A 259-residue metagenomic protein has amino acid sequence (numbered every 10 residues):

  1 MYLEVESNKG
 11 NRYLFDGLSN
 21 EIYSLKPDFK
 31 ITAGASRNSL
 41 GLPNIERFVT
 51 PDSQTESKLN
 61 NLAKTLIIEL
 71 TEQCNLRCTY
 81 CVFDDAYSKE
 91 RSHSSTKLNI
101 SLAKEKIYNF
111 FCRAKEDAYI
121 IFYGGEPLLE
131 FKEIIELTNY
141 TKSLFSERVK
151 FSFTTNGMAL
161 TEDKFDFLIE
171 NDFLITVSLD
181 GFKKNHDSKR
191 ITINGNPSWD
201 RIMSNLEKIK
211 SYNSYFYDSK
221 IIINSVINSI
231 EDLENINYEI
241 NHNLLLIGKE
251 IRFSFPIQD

Functional and structural regions predicted by a protein language model:
Y2-I67: N-terminal [4Fe-4S]-dependent radical SAM core
S57-N60, T71, Y80, C112-R113 (+2 more regions): Short, charge-rich binding segments
N61, T65-S101: Canonical Radical SAM [4Fe-4S] cluster-binding loop centered on the CxxxCxxC motif and its immediate flanking residues
L70, G124-G125: Short acidic donor-binding/metal-coordinating loop in glycosyltransferase active sites
D85-E90, K184, Q258-D259: A short, flexible beta-alpha/helix-coil linker loop
S94-L98, E126, N194: Pocket-edge positions in alpha/beta enzyme catalytic cores
K104-I121, E130-F255: Radical SAM/AdoMet-radical enzyme domain recognition
